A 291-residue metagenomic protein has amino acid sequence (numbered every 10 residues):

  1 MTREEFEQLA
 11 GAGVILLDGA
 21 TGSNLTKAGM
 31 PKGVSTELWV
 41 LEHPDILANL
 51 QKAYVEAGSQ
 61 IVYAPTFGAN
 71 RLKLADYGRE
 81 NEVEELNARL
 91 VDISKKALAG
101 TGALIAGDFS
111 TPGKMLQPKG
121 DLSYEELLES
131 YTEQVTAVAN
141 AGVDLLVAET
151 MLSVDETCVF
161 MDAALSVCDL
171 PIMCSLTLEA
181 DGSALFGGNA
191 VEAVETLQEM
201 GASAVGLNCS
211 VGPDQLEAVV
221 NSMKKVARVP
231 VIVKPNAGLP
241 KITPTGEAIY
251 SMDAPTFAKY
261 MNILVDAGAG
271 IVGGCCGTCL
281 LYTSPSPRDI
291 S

Functional and structural regions predicted by a protein language model:
L9-E42, F67-L74, T101-E126, L170-D181 (+1 more regions): N-terminal small/glycine-rich loop or linker at the start of catalytic domains across soluble metabolic enzymes
G19, Y54, S94, L146 (+2 more regions): Conserved, mostly hydrophobic/aromatic
S35-E42, I61-V83, V143-T157: Glycine-rich, proline-tolerant flexible connector loops at the mouths of alpha/beta enzymes
W39-A53, G78-I93, E125-T132: Glycine-rich anion/phosphate-binding loops
I61, N87, V91-A139, V143-L145: Active-site beta->alpha loop and helix N-cap motifs at the rims of alpha/beta catalytic domains
L152-L165, G212-K224, C279-L281: Active-site-adjacent beta->alpha loops and helix N-cap segments on the catalytic face of soluble alpha/beta enzymes
E179-V194, Q198-I271, S284: Catalytic-face loop-and-helix region of soluble metabolic enzyme cores
Y282-S291: Single conserved hydrophobic/aromatic residue that forms the stacking wall/gate of nucleotide- or nucleobase-binding
